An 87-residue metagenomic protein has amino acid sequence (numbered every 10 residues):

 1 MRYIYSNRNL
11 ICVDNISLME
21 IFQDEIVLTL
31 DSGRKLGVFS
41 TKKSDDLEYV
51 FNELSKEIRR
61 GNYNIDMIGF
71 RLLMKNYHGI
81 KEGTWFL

Functional and structural regions predicted by a protein language model:
M1-L10, D14-L87: Eukaryotic intrinsically disordered, low-complexity regulatory linkers and tails enriched in Ser/Thr/Pro
